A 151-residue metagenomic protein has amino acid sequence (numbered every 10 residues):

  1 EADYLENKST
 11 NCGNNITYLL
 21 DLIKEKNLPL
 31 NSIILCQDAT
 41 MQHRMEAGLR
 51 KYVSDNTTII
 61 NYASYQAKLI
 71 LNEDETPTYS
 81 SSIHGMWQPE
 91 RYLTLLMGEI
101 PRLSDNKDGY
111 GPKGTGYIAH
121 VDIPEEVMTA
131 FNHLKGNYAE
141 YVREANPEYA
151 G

Functional and structural regions predicted by a protein language model:
A2, E25-N31, C36-G151: Extended hydrophobic blocks
D3-G13: Short beta->alpha junction loops
C12-N15, H43-R44: Extracytoplasmic/secreted cell-surface and envelope-processing proteins
Y18-K26: Short, well-structured alpha-helical segments in soluble
